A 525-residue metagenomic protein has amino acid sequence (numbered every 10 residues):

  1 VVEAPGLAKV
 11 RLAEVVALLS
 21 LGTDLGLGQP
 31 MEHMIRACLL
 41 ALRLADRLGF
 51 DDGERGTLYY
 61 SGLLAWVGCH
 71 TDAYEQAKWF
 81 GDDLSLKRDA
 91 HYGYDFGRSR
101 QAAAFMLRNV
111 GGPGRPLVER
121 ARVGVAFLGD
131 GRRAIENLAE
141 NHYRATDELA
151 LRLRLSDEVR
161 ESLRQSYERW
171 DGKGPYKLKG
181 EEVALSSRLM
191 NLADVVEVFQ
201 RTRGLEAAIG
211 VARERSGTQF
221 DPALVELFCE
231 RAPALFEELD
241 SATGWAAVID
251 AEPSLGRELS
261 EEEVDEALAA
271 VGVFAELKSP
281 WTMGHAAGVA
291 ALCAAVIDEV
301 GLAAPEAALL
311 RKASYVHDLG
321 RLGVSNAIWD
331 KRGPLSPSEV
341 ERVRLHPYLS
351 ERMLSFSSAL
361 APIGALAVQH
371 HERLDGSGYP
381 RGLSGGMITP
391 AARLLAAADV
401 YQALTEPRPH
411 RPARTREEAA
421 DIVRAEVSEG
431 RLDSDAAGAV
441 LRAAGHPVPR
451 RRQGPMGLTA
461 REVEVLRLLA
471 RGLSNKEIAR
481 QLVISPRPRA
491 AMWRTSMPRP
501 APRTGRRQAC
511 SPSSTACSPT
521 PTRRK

Functional and structural regions predicted by a protein language model:
V2-A13, A17-P455: Metal-dependent catalytic cores of enzymes that make or break cyclic nucleotides and related phosphoester linkages
Y60, G210, E226-L227, D421 (+4 more regions): DNA-binding alpha-helical recognition surfaces that contact promoter or target DNA
L192, L366, E462-V465, S496 (+1 more regions): Short alpha-helical "packing" element that flanks the helix-turn-helix/winged-helix DNA-binding module
A208, D399, A419, V465 (+3 more regions): Hydrophobic positions on the alpha-helical face of helix-turn-helix-like DNA-binding modules
E276, R467-R471, S513: Short, locally clustered residues in the helix-turn-helix/winged-helix DNA-binding domain
G445-R467, P519-R524: Regulatory hinge/linker segments at domain boundaries that couple sensory/effector modules to output domains
L473-R507, S511: Recognition helix of helix-turn-helix DNA-binding domains
S474, C517-S518: Conserved hydrophobic residue
